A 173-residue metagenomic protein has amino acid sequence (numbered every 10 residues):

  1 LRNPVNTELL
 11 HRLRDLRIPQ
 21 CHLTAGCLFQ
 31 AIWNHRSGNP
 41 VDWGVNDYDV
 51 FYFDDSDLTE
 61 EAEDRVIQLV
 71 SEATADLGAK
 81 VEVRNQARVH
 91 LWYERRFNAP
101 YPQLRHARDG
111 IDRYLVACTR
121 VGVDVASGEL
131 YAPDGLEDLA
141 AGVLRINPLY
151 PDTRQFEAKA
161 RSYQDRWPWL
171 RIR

Functional and structural regions predicted by a protein language model:
L1-R173: Catalytic cores of the polymerase beta-like nucleotidyltransferase superfamily and closely associated nucleotide
